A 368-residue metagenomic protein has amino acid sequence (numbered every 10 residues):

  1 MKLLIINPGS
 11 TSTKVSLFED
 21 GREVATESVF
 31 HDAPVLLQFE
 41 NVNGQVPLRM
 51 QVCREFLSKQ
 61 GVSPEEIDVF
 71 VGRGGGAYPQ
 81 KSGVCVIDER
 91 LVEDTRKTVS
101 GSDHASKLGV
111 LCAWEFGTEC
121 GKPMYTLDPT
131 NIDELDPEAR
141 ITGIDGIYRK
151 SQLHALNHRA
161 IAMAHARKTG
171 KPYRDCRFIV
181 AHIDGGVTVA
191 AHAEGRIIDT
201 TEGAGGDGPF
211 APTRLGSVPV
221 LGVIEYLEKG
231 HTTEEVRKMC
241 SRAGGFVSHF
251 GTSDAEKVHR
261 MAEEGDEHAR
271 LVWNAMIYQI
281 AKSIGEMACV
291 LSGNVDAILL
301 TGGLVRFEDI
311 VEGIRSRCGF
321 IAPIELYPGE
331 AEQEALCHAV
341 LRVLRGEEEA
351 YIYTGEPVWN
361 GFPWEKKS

Functional and structural regions predicted by a protein language model:
L3-G44: Short glycine-rich, Thr/Ser-proximal phosphate-binding strand/loop in the N-terminal lobe of ATP-dependent enzymes
E55-D68, K168-P172, I284-D296: Phosphate/pyrophosphate-binding loops at sites that engage ATP/ADP/AMP, CoA/4′-phosphopantetheine, polyphosphate
L57-A105, P123, N131-T142: Short beta-strand-loop/turn "lid" adjacent to the catalytic site in phosphate-handling enzymes
K107-E115, T126, D133, I141 (+3 more regions): Glycine-rich phosphate-binding loop plus the immediately following alpha-helix
K238-G293: Adenine-nucleotide phosphate-binding core of ATP-dependent small-molecule kinases
V295-I314: Glycine-rich phosphate-binding loops at beta-strand->alpha-helix junctions
E308, E312-H338: Conserved phosphate-binding/catalytic loops in two-lobed NTP-binding clefts
P328-S368: Structural signal for terminal/edge beta-strands and the immediately following C-terminal loop/tail that closes
